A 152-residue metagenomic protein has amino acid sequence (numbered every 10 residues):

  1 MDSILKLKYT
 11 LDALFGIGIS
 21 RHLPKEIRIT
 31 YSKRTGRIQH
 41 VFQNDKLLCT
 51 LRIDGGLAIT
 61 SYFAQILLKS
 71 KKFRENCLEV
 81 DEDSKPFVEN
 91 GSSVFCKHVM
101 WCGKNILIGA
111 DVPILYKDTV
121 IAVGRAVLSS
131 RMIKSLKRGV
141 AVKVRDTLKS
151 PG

Functional and structural regions predicted by a protein language model:
M1-S3: Short, Lys/Arg-enriched, disordered terminal segments
L5-R37, Q43-W101, N105-I108, V112-G152: Beta-strand/loop-dominated core regions that host nucleotide or nucleotide-derived cofactor-binding catalytic loops
